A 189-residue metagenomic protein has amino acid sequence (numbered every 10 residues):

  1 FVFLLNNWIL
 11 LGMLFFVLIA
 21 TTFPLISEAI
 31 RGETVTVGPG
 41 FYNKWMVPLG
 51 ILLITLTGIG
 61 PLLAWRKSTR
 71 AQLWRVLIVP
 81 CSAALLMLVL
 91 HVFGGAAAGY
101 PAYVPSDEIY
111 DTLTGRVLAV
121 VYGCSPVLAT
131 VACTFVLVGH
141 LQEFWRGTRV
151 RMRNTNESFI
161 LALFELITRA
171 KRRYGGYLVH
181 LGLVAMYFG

Functional and structural regions predicted by a protein language model:
F1-G189: Contiguous transmembrane helix-bundle modules in multi-pass membrane proteins
